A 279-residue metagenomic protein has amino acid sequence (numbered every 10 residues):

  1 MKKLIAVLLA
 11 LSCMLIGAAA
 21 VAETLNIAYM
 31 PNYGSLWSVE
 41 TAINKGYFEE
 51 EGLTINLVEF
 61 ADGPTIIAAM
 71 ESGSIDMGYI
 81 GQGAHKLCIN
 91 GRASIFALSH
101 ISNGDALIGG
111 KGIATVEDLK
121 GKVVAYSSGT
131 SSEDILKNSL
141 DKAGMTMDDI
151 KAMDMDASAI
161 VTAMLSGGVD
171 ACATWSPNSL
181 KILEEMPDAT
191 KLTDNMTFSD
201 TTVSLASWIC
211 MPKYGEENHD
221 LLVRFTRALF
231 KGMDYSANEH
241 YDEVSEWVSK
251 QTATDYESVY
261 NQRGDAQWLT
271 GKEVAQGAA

Functional and structural regions predicted by a protein language model:
M1-L8: Positively charged n-region of N-terminal signal peptides that target proteins for export
L8-I16: Bacterial N-terminal signal peptides
A18-A22: Sec/Tat signal peptide C-region and signal peptidase I cleavage site
E23-D156, A163, D170-S176, K191-N195 (+1 more regions): Short, glycine-/small- and polar/acidic-enriched structural segments that line small-molecule recognition paths
N44, E71, I89, G112 (+7 more regions): Sec-exported extracytoplasmic/periplasmic mature domains
E50, T197-T201, W268-Q276: Short, solvent-exposed loop/beta-turn-alpha elements that line the ligand-binding surface or hinge of extracytoplasmic
A106-I108, S207-C210, Y214-G215: Short glycine- and hydrophobic/aromatic-rich loop-to-beta-strand nucleating segment in the catalytic cores
G215-A279: Secondary-structure end/capping motifs
